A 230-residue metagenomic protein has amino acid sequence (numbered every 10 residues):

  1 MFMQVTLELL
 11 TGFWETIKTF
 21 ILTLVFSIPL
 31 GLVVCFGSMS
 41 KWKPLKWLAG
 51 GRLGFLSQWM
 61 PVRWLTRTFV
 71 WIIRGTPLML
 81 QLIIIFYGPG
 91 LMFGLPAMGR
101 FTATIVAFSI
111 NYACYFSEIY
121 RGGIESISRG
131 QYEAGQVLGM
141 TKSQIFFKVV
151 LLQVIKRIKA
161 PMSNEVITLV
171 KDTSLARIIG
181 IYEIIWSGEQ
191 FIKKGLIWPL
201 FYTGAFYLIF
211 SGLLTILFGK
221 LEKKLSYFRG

Functional and structural regions predicted by a protein language model:
M1-G230: Transmembrane alpha-helices and adjacent helix-loop boundaries
